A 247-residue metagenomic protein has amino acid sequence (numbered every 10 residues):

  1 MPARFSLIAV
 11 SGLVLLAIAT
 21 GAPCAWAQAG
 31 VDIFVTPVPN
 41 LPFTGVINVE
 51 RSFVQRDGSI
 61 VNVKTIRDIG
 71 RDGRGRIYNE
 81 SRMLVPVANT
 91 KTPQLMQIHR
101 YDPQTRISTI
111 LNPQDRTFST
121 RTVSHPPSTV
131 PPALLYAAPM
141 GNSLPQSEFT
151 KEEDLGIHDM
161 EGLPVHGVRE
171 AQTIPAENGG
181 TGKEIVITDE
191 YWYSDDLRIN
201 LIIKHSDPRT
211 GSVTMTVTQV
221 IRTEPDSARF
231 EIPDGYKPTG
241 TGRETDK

Functional and structural regions predicted by a protein language model:
M1-G12: Bacterial N-terminal signal peptides that target proteins for export
R4, A22, G179-G180: A generic membrane alpha-helix/interface feature
L16-A25: C-terminal segment of classical bacterial N-terminal signal peptides
W26-K247: Extended soluble regions of mature proteins
